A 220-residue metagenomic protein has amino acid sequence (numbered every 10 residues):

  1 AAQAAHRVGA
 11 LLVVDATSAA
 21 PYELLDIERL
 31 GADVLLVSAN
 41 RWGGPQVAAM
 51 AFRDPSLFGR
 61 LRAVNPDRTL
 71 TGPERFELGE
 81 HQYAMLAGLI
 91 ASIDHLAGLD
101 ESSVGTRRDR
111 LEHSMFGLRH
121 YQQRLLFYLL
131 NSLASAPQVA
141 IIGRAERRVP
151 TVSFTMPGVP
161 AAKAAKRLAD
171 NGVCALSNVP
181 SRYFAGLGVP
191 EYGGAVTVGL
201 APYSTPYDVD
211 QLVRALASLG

Functional and structural regions predicted by a protein language model:
A1-G220: Pyridoxal 5′-phosphate
